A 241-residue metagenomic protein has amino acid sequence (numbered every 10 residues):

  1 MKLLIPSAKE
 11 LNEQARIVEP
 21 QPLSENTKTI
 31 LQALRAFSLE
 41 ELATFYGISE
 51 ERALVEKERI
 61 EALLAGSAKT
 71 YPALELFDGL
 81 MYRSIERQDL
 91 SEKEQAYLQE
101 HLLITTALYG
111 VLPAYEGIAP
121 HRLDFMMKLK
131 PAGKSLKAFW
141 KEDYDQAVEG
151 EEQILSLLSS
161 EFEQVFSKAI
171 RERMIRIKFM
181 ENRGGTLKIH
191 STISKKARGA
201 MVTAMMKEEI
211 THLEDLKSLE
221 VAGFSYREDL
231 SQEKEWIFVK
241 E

Functional and structural regions predicted by a protein language model:
K2-D89: Active-site helix-to-loop segments that bind/position phosphate- or nucleotide-bearing substrates and donors across
E86-E233, I237-E241: Internal, well-folded beta-alpha domain core
